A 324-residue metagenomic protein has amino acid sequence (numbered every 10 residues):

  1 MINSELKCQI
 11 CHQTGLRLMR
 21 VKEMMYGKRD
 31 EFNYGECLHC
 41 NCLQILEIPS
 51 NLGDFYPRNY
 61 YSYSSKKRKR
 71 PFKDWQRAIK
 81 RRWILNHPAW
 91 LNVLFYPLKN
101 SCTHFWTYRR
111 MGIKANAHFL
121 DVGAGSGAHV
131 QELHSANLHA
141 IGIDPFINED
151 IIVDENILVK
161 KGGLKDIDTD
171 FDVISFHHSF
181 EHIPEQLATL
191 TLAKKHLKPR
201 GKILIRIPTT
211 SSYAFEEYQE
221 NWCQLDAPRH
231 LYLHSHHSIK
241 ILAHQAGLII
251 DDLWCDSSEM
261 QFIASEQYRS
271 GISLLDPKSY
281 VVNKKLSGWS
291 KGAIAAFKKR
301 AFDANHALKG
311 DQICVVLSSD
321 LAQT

Functional and structural regions predicted by a protein language model:
M1-I79: N-terminal juxtadomain amphipathic helix that follows a signal peptide/anchor or precedes a small N-terminal auxiliary
I2-L6, L16, S101-N221, P228-Q245 (+1 more regions): Conserved SAM-binding loop
I2-L6, M19-G27, W254-T324: A C-terminal cap/extension of S-adenosyl-L-methionine-dependent methyltransferases that defines the acceptor-substrate
K7-R17, H237-D256, S290-K291: A SAM-dependent methyltransferase catalytic signature shared across enzymes that methylate proteins
H39-C40, G247, D320-Q323: Short loop segments at secondary-structure junctions
L43-E47, N59-Y63, H196, Q245-I249 (+1 more regions): Phosphate/oxyanion-binding loops and surfaces in catalytic or ligand/nucleic-acid-binding neighborhoods
K80-I84, A89-N116: Conserved alpha-helix/loop element of class I SAM-dependent methyltransferases that forms part of the SAM/SAH-binding
Y218-D226, Q267-S273: Short glycine/proline- and charge-enriched loop/turn segments that cap or connect secondary-structure elements
